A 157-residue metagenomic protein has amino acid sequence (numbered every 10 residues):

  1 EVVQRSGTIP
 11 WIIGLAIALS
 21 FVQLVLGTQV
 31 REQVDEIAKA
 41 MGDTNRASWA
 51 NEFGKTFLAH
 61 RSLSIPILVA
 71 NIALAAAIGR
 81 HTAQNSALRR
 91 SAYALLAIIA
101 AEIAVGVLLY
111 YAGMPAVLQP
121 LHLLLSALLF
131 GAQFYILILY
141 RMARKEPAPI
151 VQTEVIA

Functional and structural regions predicted by a protein language model:
E1-A157: Polytopic transmembrane helical bundles with strong interfacial aromatic enrichment
